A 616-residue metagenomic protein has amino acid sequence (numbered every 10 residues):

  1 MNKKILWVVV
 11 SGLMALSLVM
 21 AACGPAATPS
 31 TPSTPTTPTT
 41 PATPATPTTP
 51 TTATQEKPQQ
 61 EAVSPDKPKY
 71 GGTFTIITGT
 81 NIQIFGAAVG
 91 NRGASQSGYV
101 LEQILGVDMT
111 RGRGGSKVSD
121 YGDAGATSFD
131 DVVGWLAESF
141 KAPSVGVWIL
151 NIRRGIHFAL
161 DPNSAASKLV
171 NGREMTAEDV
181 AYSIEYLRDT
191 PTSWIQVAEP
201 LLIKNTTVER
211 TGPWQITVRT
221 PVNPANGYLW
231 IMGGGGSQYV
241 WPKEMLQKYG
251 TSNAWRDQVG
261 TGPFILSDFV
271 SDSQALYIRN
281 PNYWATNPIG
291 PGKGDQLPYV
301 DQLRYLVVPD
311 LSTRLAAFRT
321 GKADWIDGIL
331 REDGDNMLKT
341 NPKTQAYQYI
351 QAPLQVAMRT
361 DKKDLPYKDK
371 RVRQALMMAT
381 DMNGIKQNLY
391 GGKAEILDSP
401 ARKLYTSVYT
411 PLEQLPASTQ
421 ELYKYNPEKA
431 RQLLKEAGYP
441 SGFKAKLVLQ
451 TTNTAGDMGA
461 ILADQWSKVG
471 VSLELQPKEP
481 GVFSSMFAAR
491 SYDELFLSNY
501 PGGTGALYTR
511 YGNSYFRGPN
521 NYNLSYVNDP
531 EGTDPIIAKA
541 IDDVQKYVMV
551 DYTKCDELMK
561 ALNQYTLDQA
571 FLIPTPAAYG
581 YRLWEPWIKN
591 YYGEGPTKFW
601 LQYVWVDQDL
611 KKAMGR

Functional and structural regions predicted by a protein language model:
P25-T28, T34-T49, I76, S271 (+11 more regions): Ligand/substrate-recognition segments at binding pockets and active sites
T75, G172, T176-A181, P213-T217 (+9 more regions): Alpha-helical secondary-structure segments
T75-S144, V259: N-terminal lobe/hinge region of extracytoplasmic solute-binding protein
T78, R92-Y99, V270-A275, R279 (+5 more regions): Detector for C-terminal structural segments
L136-S193, T217, Y305, R314-A317 (+1 more regions): Aromatic- and charge-enriched surface segment that lines or borders ligand/interaction sites
K141, I149-N151, E178-A181, Y186-L246 (+1 more regions): Surface-exposed binding/hinge segments that line and control ligand-binding clefts or catalytic entry sites
A159, R219-W241, W255-D310, D335-P353 (+3 more regions): Aromatic-rich, solvent-exposed beta-strand/loop patch
S193-V197, E209, S267-I278, R304-D364 (+3 more regions): Extracellular/periplasmic solute-recognition and catalytic clefts
